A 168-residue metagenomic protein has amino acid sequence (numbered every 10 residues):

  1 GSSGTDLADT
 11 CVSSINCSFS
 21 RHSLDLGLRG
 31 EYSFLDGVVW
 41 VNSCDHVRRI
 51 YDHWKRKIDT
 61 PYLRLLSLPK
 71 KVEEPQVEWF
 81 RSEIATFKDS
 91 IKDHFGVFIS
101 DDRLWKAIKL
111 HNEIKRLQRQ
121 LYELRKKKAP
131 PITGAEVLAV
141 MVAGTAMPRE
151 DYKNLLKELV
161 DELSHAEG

Functional and structural regions predicted by a protein language model:
G1-R103: Trp/Phe/Arg-rich N-terminal binding region typifying the photolyase-homology
A85, D89-G168: A charged, amphipathic alpha-helical module
